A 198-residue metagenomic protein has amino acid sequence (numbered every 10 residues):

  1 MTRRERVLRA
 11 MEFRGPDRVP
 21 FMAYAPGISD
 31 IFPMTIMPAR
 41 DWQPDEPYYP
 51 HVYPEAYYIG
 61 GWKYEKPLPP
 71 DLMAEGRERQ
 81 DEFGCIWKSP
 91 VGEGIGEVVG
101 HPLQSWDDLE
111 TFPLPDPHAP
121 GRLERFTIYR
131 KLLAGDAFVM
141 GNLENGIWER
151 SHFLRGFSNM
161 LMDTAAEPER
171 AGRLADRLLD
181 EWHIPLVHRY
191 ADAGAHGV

Functional and structural regions predicted by a protein language model:
M1-V198: Catalytic cores of TIM-barrel enzymes
